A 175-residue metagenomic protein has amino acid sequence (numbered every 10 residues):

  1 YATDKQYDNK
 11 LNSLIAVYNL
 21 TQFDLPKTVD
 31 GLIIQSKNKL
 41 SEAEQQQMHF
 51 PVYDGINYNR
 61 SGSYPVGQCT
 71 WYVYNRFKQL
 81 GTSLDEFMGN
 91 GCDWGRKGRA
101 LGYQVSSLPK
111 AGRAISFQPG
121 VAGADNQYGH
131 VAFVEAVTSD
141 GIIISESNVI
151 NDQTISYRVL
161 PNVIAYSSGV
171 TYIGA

Functional and structural regions predicted by a protein language model:
Y1-Q45: Catalytic cores of secreted/periplasmic lytic hydrolases that degrade extracellular macromolecules
D4, D8, V66-T70, I164-Y166: A structural signal for well-ordered alpha-helical scaffolds and beta->alpha junctions
D4-K5, A124-Q127, Q153-T154: Extracytoplasmic/secreted cell-surface and envelope-processing proteins
A16, D54, A136-A175: Aromatic- and glycine-rich peptidoglycan recognition patches
L32-S36, W94, I115, P119 (+2 more regions): Short, surface-exposed, charged/polar-biased interaction segments
A43-T138, I142-S147: Secreted/periplasmic proteins that engage bacterial cell-wall peptidoglycan
